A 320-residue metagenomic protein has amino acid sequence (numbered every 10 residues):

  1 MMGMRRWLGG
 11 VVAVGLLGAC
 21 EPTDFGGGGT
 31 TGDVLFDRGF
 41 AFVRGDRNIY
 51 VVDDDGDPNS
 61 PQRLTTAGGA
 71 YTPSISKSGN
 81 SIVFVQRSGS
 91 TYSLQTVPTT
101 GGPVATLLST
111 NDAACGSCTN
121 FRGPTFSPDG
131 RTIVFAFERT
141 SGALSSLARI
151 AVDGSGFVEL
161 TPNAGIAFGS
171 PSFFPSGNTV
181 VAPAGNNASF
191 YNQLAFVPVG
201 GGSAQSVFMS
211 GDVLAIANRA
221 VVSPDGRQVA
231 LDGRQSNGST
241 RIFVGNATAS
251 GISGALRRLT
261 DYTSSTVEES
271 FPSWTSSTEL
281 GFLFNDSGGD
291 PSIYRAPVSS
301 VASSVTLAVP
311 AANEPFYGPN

Functional and structural regions predicted by a protein language model:
M1-G18: Sec-dependent bacterial lipoprotein signal peptides
C20-N320: Sequence signature of WD/YWTD-type beta-propeller architectures
